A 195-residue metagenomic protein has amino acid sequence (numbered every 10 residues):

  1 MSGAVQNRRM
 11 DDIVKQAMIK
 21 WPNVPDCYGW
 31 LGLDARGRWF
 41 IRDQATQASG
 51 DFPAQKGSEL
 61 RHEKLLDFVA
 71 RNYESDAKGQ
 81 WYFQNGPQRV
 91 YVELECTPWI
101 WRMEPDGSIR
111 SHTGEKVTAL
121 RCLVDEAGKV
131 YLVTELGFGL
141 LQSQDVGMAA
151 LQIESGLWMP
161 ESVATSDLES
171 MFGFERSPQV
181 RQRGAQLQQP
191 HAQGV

Functional and structural regions predicted by a protein language model:
G3-E63: Long alpha-helical, hydrophobic tracts
G29, G79-W81, L120, V130: Residue-level detector of beta-strand structural context in well-folded domains
G32, N72-E74, W99-W101, A119-V124: Short, exposed beta-strand/loop patches in secreted or surface proteins that constitute
D34, D43, N85, E104 (+3 more regions): Acidic surface patches and DE-rich sequence motifs
G37, T46, Q88, A127-G128 (+1 more regions): Detector for glycine-centered tight turns/loop "hinges" at secondary-structure junctions
R38-R42, S49-P98: Short, well-structured hydrophobic secondary-structure segments
L94-C96, P105, S111-T113: Gly/Ser-rich, low-complexity
S108-V195: Glycine-rich, aromatic-bearing surface loops/beta-hairpins
